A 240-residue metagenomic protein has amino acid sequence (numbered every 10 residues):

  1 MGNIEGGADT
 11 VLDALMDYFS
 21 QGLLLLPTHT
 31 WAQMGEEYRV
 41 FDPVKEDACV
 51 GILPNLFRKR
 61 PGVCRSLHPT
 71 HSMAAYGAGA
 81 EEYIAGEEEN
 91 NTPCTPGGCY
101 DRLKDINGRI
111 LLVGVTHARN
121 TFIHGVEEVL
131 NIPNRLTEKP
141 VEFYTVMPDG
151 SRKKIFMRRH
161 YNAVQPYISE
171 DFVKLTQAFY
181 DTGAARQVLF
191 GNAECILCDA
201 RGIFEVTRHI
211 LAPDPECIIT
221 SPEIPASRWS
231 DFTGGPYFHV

Functional and structural regions predicted by a protein language model:
M1-V240: N-terminal and secondary-structure boundary signal
